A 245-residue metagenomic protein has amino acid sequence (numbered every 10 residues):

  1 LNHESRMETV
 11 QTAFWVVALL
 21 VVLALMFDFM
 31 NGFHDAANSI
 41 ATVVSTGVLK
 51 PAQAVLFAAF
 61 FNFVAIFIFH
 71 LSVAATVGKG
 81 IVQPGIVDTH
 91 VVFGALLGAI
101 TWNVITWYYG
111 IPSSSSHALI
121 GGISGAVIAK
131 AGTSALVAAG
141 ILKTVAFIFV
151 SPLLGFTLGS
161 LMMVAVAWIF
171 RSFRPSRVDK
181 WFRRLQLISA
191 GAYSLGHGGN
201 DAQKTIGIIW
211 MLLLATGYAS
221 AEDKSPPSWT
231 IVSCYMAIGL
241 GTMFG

Functional and structural regions predicted by a protein language model:
H3-G245: Multi-pass alpha-helical transmembrane bundle typical of ion/small-solute transporters and intramembrane aspartyl
